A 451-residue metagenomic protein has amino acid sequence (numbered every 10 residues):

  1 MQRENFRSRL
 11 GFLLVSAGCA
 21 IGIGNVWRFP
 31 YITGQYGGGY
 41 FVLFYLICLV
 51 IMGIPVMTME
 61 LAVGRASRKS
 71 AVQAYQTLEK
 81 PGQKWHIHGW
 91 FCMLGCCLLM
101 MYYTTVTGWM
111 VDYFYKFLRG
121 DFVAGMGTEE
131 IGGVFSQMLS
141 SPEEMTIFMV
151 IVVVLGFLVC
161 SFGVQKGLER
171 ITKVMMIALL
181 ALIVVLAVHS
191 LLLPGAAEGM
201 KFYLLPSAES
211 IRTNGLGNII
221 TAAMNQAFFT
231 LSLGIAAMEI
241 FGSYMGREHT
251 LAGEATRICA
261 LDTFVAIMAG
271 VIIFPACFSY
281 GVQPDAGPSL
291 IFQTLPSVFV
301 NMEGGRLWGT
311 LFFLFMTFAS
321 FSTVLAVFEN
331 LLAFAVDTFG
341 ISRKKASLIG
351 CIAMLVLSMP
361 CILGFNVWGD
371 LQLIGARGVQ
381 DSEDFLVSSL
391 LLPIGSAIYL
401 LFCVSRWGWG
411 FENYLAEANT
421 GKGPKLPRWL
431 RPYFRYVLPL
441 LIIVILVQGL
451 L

Functional and structural regions predicted by a protein language model:
M1-W27, V56-L61, R65-I87, G246-T250 (+1 more regions): Membrane-interface "cap" regions at the ends of multi-pass membrane proteins
Q2-F6, E169, K173-F321, L325 (+1 more regions): Membrane-embedded translocation segments of transport machinery
R3-E4, I32-Y36, A66-F91, T104-Q165 (+5 more regions): Inter-helical loop and helix-membrane interface segments of multi-pass membrane transporters/permeases
E4, G34-M59, E144-M145, S388-P393: Extracellular loop-to-transmembrane helix junctions
N5, G11-L13, C19, T146-I147 (+5 more regions): Loop-to-transmembrane helix boundary motifs in multi-pass membrane proteins
G11-C48, A236-G242, G253-T256, A260-L261: Transmembrane helix-boundary motif of multi-pass solute transporters/channels
I32-Y36, K84-M100, S136-S140, I151-M175 (+3 more regions): Membrane-water interface regions at transmembrane-helix termini and the short interhelical loops of multi-pass membrane
H88, F339-C351, S382-I442: C-terminal membrane-solvent junction of multi-pass transporters and transport-like membrane proteins
